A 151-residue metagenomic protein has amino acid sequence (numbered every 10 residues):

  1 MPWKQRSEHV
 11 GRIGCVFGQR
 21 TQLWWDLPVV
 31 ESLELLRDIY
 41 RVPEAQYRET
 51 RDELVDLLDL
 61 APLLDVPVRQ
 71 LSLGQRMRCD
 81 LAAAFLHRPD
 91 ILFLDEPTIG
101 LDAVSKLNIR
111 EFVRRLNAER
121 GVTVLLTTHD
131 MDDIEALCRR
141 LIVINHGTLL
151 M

Functional and structural regions predicted by a protein language model:
E34, D38, Q46-L63: Conserved ABC ATPase "signature" region
P67-L71: Conserved ABC ATPase signature
L92-D95: Catalytic Walker B motif of ABC-type/P-loop ATPase nucleotide-binding domains
L107-R120: Helical segment within the ABC ATPase nucleotide-binding domain
G121-T127: Conserved H-loop
I134-A136: A short, surface-exposed alpha-helical micro-motif characterized by mixed small hydrophobic and charged/polar residues
